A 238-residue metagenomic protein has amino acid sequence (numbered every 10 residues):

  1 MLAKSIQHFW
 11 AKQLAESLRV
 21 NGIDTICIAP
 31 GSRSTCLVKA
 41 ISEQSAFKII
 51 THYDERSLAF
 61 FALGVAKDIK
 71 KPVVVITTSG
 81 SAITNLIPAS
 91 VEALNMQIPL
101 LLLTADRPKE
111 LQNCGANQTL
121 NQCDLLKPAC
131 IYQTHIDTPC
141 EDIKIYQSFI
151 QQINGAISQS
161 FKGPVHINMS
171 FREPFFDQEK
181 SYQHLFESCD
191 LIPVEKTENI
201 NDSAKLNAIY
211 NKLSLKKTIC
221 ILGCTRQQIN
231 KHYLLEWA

Functional and structural regions predicted by a protein language model:
L2-A238: N-terminal alpha/beta PP-like core and its mobile active-site loop of ThDP/TPP-dependent enzymes
